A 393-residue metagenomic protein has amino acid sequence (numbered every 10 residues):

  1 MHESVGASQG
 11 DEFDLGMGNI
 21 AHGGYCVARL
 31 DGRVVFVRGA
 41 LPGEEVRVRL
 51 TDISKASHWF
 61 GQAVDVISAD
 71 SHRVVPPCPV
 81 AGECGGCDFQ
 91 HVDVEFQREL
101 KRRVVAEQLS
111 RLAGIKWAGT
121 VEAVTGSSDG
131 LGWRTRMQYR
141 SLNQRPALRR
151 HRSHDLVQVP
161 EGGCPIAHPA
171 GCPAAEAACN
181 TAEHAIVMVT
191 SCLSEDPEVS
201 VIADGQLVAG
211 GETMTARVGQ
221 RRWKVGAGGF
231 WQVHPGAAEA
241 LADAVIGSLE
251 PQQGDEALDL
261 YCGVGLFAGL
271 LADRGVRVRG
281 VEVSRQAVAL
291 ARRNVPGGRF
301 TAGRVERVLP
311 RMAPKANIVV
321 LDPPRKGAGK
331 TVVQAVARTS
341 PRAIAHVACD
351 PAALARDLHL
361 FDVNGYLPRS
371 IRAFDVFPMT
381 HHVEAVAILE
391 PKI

Functional and structural regions predicted by a protein language model:
M1-L321, K326-Q334, S340: Accessory RNA-recognition modules of RNA-modification enzymes
E161, A373, P391: Active-site donor-binding loop signature of nucleotide-sugar glycosyltransferases
P251-Q252, N364, I393: Secondary-structure transition/capping motifs at alpha-helix termini and the adjoining loop/turn into the next element
T301-V383: S-adenosylmethionine
H382-I393: Core SAM-dependent methyltransferase catalytic element
